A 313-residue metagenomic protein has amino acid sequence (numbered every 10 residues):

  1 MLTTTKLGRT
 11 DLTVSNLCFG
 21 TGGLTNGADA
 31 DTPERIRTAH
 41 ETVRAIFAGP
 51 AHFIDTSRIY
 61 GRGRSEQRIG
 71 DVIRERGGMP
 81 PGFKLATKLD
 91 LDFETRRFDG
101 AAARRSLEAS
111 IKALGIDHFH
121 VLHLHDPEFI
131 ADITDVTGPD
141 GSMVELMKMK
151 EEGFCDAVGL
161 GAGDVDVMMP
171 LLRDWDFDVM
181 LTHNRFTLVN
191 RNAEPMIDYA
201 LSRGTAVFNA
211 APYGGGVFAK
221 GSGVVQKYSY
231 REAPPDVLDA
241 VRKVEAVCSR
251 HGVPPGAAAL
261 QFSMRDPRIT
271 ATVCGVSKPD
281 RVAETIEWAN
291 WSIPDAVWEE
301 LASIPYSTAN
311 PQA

Functional and structural regions predicted by a protein language model:
M1-F83: N-terminal binding-site loop/beta-alpha segment at the start of enzyme catalytic domains that lines or forms
L7, F19, I54, I69 (+9 more regions): Conserved, mostly hydrophobic/aromatic
R9, G70-P81, I111-I116, L171-W175 (+1 more regions): Acidic (Asp/Glu)-rich catalytic clusters
V14-C18, F53, G82-K88, H118-H123 (+4 more regions): Structural preference for beta-strand elements that scaffold enzyme active sites
D31-I46, F98-A113, G163-P170: Short, acidic/polar
S57-E66, D92-G100, I130-A131, F186-N192: Acidic-and-aromatic substrate-binding clefts and catalytic sites of carbohydrate-active enzymes
I111-D132: Active-site groove signature of glycoside hydrolases
P127-Q312: Beta/alpha (TIM)-barrel catalytic core signal, keyed to glycine-rich beta->alpha loops juxtaposed to Asp/Glu that bind
